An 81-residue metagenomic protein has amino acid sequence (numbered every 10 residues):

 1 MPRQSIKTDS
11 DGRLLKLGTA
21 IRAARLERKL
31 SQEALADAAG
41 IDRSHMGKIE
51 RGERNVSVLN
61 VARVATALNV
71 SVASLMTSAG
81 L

Functional and structural regions predicted by a protein language model:
P2, T66, M76-L81: Short, charged recognition helix plus adjacent turn of helix-turn-helix-like nucleic-acid-binding domains
R3-E27: A short, Lys/Arg-rich alpha-helix, primarily the initiator
T19-A38, R63: Short basic helix-loop element that most often maps to the first helix and adjoining turn of HTH DNA-binding modules
I21, L35-A36, M46-I49, L75: Conserved hydrophobic/aromatic packing and binding residues within compact polymer-binding modules
G40-R54: Recognition helix of helix-turn-helix/homeodomain-like DNA-binding domains that insert into the DNA major groove
R51, V70, L81: Short, conserved catalytic or interaction motifs in soluble domains
L59-S74: DNA major-groove recognition helix of helix-turn-helix/homeodomain DNA-binding modules
